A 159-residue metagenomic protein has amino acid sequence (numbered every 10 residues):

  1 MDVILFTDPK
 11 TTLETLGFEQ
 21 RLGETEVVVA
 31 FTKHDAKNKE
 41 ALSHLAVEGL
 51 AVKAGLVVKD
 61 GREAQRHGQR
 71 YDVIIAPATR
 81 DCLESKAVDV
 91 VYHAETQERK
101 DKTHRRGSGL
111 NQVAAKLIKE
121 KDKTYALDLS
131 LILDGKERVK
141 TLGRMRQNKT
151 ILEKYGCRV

Functional and structural regions predicted by a protein language model:
D2-D8, F18-A36, G49-G55: Divalent metal-dependent hydrolysis catalytic cores, especially in the metallo-beta-lactamase
P9-E14, H34-N38, L56-R158: Domain-core and long-helix interface of multi-subunit machines
N38-E48: Short, aromatic/basic amphipathic alpha-helical patches
